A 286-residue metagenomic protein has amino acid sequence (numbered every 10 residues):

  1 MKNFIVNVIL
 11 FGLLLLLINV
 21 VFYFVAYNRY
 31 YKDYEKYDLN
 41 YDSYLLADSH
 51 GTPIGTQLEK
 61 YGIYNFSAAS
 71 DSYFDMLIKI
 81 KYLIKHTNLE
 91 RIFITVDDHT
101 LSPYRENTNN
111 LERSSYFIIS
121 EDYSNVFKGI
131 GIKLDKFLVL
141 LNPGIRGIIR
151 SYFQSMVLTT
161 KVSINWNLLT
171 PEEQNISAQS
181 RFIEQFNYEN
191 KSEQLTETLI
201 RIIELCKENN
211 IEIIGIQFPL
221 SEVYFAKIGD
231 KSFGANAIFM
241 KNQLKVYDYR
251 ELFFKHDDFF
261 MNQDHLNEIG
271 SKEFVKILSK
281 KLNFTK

Functional and structural regions predicted by a protein language model:
V6-Y23: Hydrophobic membrane-insertion alpha-helices, especially the h-region of bacterial N-terminal signal peptides
F24-Y44: Alpha-helical transmembrane signal-anchor/signal-peptide segments
Y44, F93, E212-I214: A structural signal for isolated positions on well-ordered beta-strands in alpha/beta enzyme cores
Y44-A47, L266: Short hydrophobic beta-strand that contains or immediately precedes a catalytic carboxylate
H50-D135: Membrane-embedded segments
R105-L205, N209, F284: Secreted/periplasmic serine-hydrolase-like ester/acetyl group-modifying domain
Q174-N242, Y247-R250: Extended, basic/helix-rich recognition subdomains
K231-K286: C-terminal regions of proteins
